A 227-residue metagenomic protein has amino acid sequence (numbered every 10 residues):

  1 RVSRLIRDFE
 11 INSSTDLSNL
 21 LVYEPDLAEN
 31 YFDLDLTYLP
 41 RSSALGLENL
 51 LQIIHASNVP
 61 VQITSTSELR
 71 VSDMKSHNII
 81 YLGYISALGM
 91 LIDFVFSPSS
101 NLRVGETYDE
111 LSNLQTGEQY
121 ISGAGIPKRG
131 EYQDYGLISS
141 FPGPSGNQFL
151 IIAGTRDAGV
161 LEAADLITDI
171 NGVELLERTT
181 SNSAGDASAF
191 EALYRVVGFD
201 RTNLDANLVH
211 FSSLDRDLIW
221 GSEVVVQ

Functional and structural regions predicted by a protein language model:
R1-Q227: Solvent-exposed alpha-helical segments and adjacent loops that form catalytic or protein-interaction surfaces
